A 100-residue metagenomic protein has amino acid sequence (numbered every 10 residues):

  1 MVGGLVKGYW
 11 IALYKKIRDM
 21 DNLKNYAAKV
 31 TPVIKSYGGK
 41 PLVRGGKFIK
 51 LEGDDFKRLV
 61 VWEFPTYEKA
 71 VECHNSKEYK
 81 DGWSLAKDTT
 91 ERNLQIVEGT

Functional and structural regions predicted by a protein language model:
M1-L59, P65-V71, N75, E98-T100: Short S/T/G/P-rich N-terminal loop/turn motif that feeds into the first structured element of a domain
V71-E91, Q95: C-terminal structural segments of small proteins and small subunits
